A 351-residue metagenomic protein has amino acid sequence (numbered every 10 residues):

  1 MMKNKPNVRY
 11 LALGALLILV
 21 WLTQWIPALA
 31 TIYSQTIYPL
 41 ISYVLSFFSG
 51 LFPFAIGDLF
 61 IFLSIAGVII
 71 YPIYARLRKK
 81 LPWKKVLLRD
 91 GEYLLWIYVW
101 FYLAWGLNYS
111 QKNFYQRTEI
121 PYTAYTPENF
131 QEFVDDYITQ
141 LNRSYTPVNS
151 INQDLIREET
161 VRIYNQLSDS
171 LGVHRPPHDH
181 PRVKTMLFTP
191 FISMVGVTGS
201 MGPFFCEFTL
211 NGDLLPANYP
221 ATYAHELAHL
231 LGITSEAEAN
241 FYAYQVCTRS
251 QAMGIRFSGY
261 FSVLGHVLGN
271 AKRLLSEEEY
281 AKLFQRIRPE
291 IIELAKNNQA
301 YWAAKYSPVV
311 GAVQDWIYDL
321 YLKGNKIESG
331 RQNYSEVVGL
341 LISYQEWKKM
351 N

Functional and structural regions predicted by a protein language model:
M1-L11: N-terminal membrane topogenic signal
G14-Y74: Membrane-embedded alpha-helical segments of integral membrane proteins
A30-Q35, G106-N129: Alpha-helical transmembrane signal-anchor/signal-peptide segments
P53, Y219-Q245: Active-site recognition of the HExxH zinc-binding catalytic motif
I69-I73, K80-Q116: Transmembrane alpha-helices and immediately adjacent membrane-cytoplasm interface residues in multi-pass integral
F130-I138, T234-E277: Post-HExxH zinc-binding segment in Zn-dependent metallohydrolases
P147-F208, G212, P216: Auxiliary, metal-adjacent structural segments of Zn-dependent hydrolase domains
I291-N351: Pan-zinc metallopeptidase signature
